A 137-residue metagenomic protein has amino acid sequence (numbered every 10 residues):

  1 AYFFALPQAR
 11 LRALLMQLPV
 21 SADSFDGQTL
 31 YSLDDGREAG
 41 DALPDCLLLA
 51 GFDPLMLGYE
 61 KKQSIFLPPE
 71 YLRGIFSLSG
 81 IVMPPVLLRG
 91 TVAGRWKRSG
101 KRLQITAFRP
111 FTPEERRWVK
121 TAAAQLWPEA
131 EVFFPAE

Functional and structural regions predicted by a protein language model:
A1-E137: Long, charged, low-complexity, helical-prone intrinsically disordered regions
